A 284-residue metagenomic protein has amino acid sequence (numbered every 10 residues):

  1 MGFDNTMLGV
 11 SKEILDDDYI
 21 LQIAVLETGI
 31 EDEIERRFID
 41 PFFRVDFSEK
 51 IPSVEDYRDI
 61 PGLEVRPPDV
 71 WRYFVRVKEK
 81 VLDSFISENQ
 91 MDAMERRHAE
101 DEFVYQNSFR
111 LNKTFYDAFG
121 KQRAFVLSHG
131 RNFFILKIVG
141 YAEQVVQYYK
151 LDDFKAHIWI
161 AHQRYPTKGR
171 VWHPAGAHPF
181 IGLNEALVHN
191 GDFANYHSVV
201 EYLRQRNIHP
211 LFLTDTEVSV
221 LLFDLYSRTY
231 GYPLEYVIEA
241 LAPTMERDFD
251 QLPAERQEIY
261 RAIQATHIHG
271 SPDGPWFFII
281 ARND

Functional and structural regions predicted by a protein language model:
M1-D284: Conserved short alpha-helical segments that host acidic/polar catalytic motifs at enzyme active sites
